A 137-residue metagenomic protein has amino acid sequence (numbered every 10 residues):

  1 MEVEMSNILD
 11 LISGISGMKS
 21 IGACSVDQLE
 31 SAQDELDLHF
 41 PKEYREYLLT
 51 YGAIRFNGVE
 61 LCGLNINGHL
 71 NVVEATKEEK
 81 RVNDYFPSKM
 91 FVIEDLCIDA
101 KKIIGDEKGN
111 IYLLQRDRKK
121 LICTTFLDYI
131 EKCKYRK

Functional and structural regions predicted by a protein language model:
M1-G105: A surface-exposed partner-binding patch
T76-E78, G109, Y135: Generic detector of bulky aromatic hydrophobic side chains
F86, K119-I122: Short capping loops/turns at secondary-structure boundaries
C97-D99, D117-K120: Short acidic/polar capping segments at secondary-structure boundaries
D106-K108, R116: Short acidic-glycine loop/turn motifs at beta-strand connectors
I122-K137: Compact, glycine/acidic-enriched structural inserts
